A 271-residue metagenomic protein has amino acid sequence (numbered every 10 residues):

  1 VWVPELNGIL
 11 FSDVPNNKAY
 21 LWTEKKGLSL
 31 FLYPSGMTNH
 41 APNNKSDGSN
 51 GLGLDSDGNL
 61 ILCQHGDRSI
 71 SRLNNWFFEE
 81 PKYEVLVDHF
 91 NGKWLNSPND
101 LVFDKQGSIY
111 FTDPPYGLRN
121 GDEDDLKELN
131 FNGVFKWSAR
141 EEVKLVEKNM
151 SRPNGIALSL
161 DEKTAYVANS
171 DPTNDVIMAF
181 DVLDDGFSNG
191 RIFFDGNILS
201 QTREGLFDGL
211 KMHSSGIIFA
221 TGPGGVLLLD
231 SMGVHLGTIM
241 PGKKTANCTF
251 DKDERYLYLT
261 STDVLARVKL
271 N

Functional and structural regions predicted by a protein language model:
V1-N271: Sequence-structural signature of mature extracellular/luminal beta-sheet repeat domains, prominently beta-propellers
